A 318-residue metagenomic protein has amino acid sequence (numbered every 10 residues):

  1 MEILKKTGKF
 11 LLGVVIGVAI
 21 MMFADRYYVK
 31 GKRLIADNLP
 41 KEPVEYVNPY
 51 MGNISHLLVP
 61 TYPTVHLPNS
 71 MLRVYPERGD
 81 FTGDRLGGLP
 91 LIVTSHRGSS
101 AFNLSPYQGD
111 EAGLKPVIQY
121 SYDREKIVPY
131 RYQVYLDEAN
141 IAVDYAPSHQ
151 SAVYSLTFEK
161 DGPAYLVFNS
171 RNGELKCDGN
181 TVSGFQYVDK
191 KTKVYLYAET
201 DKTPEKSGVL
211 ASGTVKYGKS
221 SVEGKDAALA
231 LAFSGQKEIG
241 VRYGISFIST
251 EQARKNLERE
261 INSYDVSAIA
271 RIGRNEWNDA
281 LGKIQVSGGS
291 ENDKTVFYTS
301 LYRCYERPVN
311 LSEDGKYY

Functional and structural regions predicted by a protein language model:
M1, M21-M22, M51, M71: Detector for methionine-enriched segments
M1-G17: N-terminal Sec-pathway targeting helices
G8, A24-D25, Y302: Residue-level micro-sites within transmembrane alpha helices that shape and flank functional polar/acidic positions
L11-V15, M22, V309: A periodicity- and composition-biased signal for non-globular, repetitive helical segments
I16-A19, P63: The feature marks non-catalytic terminal segments
I20-L34: Membrane-interface motif at the C-terminal end of an N-terminal transmembrane signal
G31-Y318: Accessory carbohydrate-recognition regions in carbohydrate-active enzymes
